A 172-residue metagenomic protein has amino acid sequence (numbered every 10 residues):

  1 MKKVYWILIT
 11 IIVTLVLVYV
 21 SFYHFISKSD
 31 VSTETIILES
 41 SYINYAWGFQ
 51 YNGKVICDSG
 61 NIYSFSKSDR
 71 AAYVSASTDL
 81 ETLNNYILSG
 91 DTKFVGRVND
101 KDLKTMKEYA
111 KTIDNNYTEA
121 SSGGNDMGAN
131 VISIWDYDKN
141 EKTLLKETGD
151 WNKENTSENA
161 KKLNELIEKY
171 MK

Functional and structural regions predicted by a protein language model:
M1-L15, Y19-Y23: N-terminal Sec-pathway targeting helices
V4, L8-I11, S77-L80, Y137: Membrane-targeting and insertion segments and their boundary/processing signals
L17, I56, I132-I134: Short low-polarity hydrophobic stretches
F22-A46, Y51-N52, E108-K172: Short, well-ordered, aromatic-rich surface patches in folded extracellular/luminal domains
A46-Y86: Glycine-rich catalytic cores of cysteine/serine-nucleophile enzymes that process amide/ester linkages in cell-envelope
D58-G60, G96-K104, I134-E141: A short, structured loop/turn motif at beta-sheet edges
N85-S121: Mature extracytoplasmic domains of secretory-pathway proteins
